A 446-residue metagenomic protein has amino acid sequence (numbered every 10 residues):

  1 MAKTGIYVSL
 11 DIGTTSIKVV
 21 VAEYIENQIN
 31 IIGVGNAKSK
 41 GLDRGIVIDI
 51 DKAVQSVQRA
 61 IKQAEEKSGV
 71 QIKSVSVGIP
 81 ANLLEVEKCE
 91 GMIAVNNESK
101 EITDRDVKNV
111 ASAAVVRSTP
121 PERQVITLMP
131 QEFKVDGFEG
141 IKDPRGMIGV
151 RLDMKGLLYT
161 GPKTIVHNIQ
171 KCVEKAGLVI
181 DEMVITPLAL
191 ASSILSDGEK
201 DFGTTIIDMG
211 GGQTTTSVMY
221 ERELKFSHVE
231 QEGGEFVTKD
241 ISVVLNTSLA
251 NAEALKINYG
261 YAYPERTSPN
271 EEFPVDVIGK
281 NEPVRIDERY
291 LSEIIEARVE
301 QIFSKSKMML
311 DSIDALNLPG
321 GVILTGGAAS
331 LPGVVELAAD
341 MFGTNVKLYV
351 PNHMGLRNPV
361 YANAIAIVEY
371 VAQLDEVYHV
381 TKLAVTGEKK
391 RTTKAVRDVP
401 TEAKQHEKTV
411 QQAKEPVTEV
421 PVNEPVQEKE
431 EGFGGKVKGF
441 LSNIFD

Functional and structural regions predicted by a protein language model:
M1, V8-I12, I194-G198, T205-M209 (+7 more regions): Replace "in large, NTP-powered and nucleic-acid-processing enzymes" with "in large, NTP-powered factors and other
M1-S16, V20-S74, I79-T204, S248-L249 (+6 more regions): Nucleotide/phosphate-binding catalytic cleft detector across ATP-hydrolyzing and phosphate-transferring enzymes
S9-L10, V19, V77, V173 (+5 more regions): Residue-level signature of catalytic and energy-coupling elements of molecular machines, predominantly ATP/GTP-dependent
I32-V34, E223, Q231-E232, L245-A250 (+7 more regions): Tubulin/FtsZ superfamily GTPase core signature
R151-L152, Y220-E223, D314-G321: Short, surface-exposed connector motifs at secondary-structure boundaries
L195-P264, S268: Acidic, glycine-rich loop-and-beta core segments that form the ion-binding/anion-interacting portion of active sites
Y261, L318-L337: Glycine-rich phosphate-binding loops at beta-strand->alpha-helix junctions
P351-V396: Glycine-rich phosphate-binding/hydrolytic loop that grips phosphoryl groups
